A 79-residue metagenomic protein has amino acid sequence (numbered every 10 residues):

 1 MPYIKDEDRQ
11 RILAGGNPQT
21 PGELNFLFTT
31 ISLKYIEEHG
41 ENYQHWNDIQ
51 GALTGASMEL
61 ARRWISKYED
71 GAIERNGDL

Functional and structural regions predicted by a protein language model:
M1-L79: Solvent-exposed interaction surfaces and binding hotspots enriched for charged
